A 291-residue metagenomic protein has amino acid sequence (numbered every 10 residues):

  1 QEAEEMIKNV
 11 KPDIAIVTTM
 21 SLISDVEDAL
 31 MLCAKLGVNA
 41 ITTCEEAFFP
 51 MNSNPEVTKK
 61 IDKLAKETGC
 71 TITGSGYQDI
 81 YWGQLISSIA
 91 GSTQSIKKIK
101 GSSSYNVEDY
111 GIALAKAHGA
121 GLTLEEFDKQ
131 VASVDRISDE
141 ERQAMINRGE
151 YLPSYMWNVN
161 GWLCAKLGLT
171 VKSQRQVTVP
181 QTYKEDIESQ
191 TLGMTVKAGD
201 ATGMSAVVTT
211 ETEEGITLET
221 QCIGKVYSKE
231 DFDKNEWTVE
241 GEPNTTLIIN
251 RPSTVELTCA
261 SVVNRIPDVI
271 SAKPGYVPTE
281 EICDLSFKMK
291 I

Functional and structural regions predicted by a protein language model:
Q1-L36: N-terminal glycine-/serine-/threonine-rich beta1-alpha1-beta2 phosphate-ribose binding loop of Rossmann-like
M20, E45-F48, Y77-Q78, S104: Short, ordered loop/turn segments at secondary-structure junctions
D25-E27, L36, C44-C70: Rossmann-fold NAD(P)-binding glycine/threonine-rich loop
T42-T43, I72-S75, K100-G101: General beta-strand structural signal in soluble alpha/beta enzymes
K66-S95: Short alpha-helices
G91-K225, K229-E230, P252, C259 (+1 more regions): Active-site-lining helix/loop region of Rossmann-like oxidoreductase modules
K225-I291: C-terminal helical cap and adjacent loop that interface with cofactors, partners, or active-site loops
